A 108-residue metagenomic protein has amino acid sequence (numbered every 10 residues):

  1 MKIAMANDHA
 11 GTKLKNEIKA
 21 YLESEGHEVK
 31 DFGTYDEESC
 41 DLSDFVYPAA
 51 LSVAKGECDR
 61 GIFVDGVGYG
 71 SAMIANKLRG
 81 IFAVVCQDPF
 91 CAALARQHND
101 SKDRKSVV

Functional and structural regions predicted by a protein language model:
M1-K2, S24, A49: SAM-dependent methyltransferases
K2-Y21: N-terminal beta1-alpha1 ligand-phosphate binding loop
G26, I81-D88: Short hydrophobic/aromatic-enriched beta-strand-loop microsegments
E28-S39: A short beta-strand-loop structural module common to alpha/beta enzyme folds
F45-V84: Helix-adjacent hinge/juxtasegments
F90-L94: Short gly/pro/ser/thr-enriched loop/turn and capping motifs at secondary-structure boundaries
D100-S101: Short glycine-/polar-rich loops that comprise or flank the Walker A/P-loop and associated switch/sensor motifs
V107-V108: Conserved small/polar residues in nucleotide/adenosyl-binding loops
